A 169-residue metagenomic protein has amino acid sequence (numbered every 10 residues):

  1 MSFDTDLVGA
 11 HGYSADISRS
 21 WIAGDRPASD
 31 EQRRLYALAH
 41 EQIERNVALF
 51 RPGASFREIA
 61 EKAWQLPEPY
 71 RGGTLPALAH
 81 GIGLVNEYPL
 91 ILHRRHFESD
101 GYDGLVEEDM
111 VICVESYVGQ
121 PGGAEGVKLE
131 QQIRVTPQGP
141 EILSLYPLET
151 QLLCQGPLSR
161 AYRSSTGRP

Functional and structural regions predicted by a protein language model:
M1-P169: Active-site neighborhoods and metal-handling regions in enzymes and metal-associated proteins
